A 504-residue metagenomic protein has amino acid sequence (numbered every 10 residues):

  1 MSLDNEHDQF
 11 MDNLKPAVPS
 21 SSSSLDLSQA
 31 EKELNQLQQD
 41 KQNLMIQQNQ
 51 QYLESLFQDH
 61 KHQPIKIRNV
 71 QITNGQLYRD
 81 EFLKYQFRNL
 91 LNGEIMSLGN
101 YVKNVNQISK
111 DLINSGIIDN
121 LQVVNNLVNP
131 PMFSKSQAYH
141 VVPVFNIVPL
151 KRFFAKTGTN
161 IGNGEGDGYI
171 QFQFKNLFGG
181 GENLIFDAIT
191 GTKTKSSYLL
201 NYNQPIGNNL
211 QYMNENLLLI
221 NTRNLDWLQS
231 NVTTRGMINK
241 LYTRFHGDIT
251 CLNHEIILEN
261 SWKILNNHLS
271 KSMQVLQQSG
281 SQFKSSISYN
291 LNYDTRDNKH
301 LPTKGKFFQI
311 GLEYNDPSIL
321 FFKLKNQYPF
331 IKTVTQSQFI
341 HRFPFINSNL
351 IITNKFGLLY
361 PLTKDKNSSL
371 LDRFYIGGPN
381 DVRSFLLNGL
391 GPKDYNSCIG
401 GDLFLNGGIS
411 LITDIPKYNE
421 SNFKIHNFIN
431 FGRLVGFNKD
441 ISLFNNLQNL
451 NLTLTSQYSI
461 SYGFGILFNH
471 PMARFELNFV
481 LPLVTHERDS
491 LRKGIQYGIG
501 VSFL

Functional and structural regions predicted by a protein language model:
S2-E165, Q171, I185-Q204, M237 (+3 more regions): Periplasmic polypeptide-binding modules associated with outer-membrane biogenesis and secretion
Q76, I161-N163, G247-I249, F343-F345 (+2 more regions): A generic beta-sheet turn/junction motif
Q86, W227-Q229, S410: Outer-membrane beta-barrel proteins, especially TonB-dependent receptors
N92-E94, R152-K156, F178-N183, S318-F321 (+3 more regions): Short small-residue beta-strand/loop micro-motif enriched in glycine and branched aliphatics
V105, N114-V124, M132-Q309, L350 (+4 more regions): Gram-negative/organellar outer-membrane beta-barrel architecture
V275-Q278, K284-F423, N427-F431, V435-N449 (+1 more regions): C-terminal outer-membrane beta-barrel translocator/porin domains of Gram-negative envelope proteins and their
H426, G463-L467, R474-N478: Active-site scaffold segments
I441-F464: A short alpha/beta connector and helix-capping loop motif
